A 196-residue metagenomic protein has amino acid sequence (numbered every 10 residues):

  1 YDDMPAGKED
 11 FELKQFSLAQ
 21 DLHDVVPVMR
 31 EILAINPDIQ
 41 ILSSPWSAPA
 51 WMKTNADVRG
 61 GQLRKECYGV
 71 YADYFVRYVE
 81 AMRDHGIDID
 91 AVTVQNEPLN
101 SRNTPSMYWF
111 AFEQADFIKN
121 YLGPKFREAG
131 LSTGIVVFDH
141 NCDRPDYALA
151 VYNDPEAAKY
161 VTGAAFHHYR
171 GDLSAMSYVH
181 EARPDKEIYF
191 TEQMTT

Functional and structural regions predicted by a protein language model:
Y1, P45-A48, T93-N96, D139-C142: Short, solvent-exposed turn/loop segments enriched in Gly/Ser/Thr/Pro and often Arg
Y1-I89, F110, N120: N-terminal catalytic cores of secreted or lumenal carbohydrate-active enzymes
A48-K53, N96-R102: Conserved radical SAM core fold
G69-A91, P98-T196: Active-site neighborhood of glycoside hydrolase catalytic domains
